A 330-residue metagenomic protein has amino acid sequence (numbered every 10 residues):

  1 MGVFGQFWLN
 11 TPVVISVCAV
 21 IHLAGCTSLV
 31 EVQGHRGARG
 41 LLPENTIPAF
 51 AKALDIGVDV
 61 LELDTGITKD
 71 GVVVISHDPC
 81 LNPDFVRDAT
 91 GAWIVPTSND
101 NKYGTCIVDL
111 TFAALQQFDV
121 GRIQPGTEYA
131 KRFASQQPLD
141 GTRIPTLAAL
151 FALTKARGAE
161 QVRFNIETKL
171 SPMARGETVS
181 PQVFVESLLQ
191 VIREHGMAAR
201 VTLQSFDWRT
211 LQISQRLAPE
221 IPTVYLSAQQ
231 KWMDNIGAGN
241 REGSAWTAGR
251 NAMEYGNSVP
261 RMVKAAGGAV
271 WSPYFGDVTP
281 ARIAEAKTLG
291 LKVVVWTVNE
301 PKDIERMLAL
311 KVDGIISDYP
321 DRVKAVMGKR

Functional and structural regions predicted by a protein language model:
M1-V14: Bacterial N-terminal signal peptides that target proteins for export
V3-Q6, A19, V32: Intrinsic low-complexity/disordered segments
P12-A24: Bacterial N-terminal signal peptides
G25-R330: Phosphate-group recognition and catalysis centered on beta-loop-alpha active-site segments
